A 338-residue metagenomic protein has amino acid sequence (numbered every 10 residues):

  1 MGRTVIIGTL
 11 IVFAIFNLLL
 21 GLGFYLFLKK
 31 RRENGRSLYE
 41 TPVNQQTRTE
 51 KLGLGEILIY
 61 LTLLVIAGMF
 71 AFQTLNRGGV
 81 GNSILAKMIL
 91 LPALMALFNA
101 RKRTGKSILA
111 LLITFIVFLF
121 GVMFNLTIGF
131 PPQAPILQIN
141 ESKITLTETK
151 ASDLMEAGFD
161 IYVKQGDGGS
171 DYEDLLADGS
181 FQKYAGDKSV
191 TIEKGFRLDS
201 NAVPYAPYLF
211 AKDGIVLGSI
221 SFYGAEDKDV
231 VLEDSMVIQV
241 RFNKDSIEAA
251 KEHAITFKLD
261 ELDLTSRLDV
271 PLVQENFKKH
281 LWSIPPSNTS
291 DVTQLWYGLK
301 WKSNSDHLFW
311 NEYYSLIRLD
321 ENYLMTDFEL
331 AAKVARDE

Functional and structural regions predicted by a protein language model:
G2-T4, F130, E156-A250, A254-N322 (+1 more regions): A cross-family detector of function-defining hotspots
T4-I6, V12-F16, G53-K102: Membrane-embedded alpha-helical segments of integral membrane proteins
F13-K30: N-terminal signal-anchor/start-transfer transmembrane helix
Y25-R32, L97-T104: Structural signal for the C-terminal ends of transmembrane alpha-helices and the immediately following loop
R31-L52: Membrane-interfacial, low-structure loops and terminal tails that flank and connect transmembrane helices in multi-pass
T104-F130: Internal/C-terminal transmembrane anchor helices
P132-T145: Alpha-helical transmembrane signal-anchor/signal-peptide segments
L146-T149, T265-R267: Solvent-exposed, conformationally flexible loop/turn segments
